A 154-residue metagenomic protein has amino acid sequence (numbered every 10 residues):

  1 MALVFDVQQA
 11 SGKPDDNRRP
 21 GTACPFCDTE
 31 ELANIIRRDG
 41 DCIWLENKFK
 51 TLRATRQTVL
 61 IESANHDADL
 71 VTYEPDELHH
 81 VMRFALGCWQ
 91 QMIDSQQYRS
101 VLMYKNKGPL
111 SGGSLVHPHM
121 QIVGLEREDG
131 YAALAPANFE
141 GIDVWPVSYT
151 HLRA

Functional and structural regions predicted by a protein language model:
M1-L115, V123-R153: Active-site microenvironments that recognize anionic phosphate/pyrophosphate groups
